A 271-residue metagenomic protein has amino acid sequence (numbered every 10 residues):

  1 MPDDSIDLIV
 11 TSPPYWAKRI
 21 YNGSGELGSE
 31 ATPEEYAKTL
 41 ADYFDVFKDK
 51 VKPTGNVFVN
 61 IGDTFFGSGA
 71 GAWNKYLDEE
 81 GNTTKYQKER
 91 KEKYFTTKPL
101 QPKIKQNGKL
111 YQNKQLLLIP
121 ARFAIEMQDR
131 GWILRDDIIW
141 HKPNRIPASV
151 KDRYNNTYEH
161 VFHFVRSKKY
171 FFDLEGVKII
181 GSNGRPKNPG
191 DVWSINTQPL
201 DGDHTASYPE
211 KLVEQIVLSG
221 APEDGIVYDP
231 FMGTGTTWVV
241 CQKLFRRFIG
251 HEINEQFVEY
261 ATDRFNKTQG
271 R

Functional and structural regions predicted by a protein language model:
M1-G270: Core catalytic lobe of class I
